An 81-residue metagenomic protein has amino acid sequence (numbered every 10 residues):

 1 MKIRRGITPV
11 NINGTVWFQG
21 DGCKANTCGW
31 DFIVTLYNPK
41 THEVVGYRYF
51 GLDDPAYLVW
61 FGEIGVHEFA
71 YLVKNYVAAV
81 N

Functional and structural regions predicted by a protein language model:
M1-Y47: Mature extracytoplasmic domains of secretory-pathway proteins
L52-N81: C-terminal partner/receptor-binding element of secreted or periplasmic proteins
